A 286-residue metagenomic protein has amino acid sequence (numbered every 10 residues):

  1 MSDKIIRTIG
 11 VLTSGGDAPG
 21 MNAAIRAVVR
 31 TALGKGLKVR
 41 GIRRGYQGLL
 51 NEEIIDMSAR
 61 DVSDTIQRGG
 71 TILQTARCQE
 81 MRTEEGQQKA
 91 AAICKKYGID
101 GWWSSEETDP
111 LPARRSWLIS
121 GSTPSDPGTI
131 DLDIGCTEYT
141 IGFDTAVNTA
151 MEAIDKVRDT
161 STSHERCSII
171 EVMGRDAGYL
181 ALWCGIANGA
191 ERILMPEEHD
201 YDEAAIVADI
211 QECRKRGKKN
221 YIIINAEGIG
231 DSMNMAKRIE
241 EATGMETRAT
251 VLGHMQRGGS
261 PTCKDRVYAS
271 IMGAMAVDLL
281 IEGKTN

Functional and structural regions predicted by a protein language model:
S2-D3, L49-S104, D109, Y139-N148 (+1 more regions): Glycine-rich oxoanion-binding loops at beta->alpha junctions
S2-L50: N-terminal phosphate-binding or glycine-rich loops at protein starts, especially the Walker A/P-loop of NTPases
A18-V28, L49-L50, T83-Q88, S104-S116 (+5 more regions): Short glycine/serine/threonine-rich phosphate/pyrophosphate-binding segments that cradle anionic phosphate groups
R26-K35, I55-D61, S116-S125, I141-T145 (+2 more regions): A glycine- and small-aliphatic-rich helix-loop capping segment at beta-alpha/alpha-beta transitions that lines
G36, R40-I42, W117-T149, L194-E198 (+1 more regions): Short, acidic/small-residue loops that bind anionic groups at enzyme active sites
G101-E107, P112-R115, F143-E246, T250: Accessory alpha-helical/coil subdomains and C-terminal extensions that flank or cap enzyme catalytic cores
D231, I239-N286: C-terminal non-catalytic interaction/assembly regions of soluble proteins
